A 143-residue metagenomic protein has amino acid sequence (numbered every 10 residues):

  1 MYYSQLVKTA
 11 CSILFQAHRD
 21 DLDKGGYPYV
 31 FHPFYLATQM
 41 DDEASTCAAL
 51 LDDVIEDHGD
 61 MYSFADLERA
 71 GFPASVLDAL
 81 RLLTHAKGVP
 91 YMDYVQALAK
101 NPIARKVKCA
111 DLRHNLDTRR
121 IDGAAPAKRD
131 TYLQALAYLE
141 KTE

Functional and structural regions predicted by a protein language model:
M1-E143: Active-site helical microenvironments for divalent-metal-assisted chemistry
